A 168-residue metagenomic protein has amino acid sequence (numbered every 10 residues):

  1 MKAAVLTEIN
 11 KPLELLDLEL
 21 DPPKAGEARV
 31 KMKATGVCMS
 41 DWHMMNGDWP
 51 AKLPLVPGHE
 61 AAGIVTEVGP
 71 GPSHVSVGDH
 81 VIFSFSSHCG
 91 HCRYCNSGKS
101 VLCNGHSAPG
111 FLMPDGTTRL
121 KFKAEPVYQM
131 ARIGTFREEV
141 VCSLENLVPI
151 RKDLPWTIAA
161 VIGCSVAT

Functional and structural regions predicted by a protein language model:
M1-K2: Extreme N-terminal starter segment of soluble prokaryotic enzymes
V5, L20, M44, V141-C142: Conserved hydrophobic "DFG−1" position in protein kinase catalytic cores
T7-K11, T35: Short polar catalytic/cofactor-binding loops
K11-L15, M39-S40: Short N-terminal binding/cap micro-motifs at the start of the first secondary-structure element
P12-E14, W49, G134: Residues that act as N-cap/strand-start positions at coil-to-secondary-structure junctions
D21-T35, M45-N96, S100-V101, V148-D153: Glycine-rich beta-strand-centered segment in the early N-terminal region that forms part of a ligand/cofactor-binding
H91-T168: NAD(P)H dinucleotide-binding glycine-rich loop of Rossmann-like/cofactor-binding domains, especially the beta1-alpha1
